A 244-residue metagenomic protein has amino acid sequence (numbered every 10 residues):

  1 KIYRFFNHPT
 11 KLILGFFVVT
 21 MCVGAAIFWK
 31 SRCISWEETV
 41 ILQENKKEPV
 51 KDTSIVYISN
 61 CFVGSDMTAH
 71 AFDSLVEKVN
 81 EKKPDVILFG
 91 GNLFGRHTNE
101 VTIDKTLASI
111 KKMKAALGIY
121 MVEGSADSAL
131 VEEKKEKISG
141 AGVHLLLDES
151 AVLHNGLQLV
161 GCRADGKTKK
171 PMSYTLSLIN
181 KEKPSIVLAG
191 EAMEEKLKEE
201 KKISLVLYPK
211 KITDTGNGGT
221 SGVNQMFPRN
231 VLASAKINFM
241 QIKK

Functional and structural regions predicted by a protein language model:
K1-S54: Acidic, histidine-bearing metal-coordination/catalytic regions of metal-dependent phosphoesterases
I2-P9, T68, N99-V101, E132-K134 (+3 more regions): Short, well-ordered secondary-structure micro-motifs
T39-I41, A151-L153, A235, M240: Generic detection of short hydrophobic beta-strand segments and adjacent strand-loop junctions
E44-E48, C61-S65, G95, S125-L207 (+1 more regions): Conserved catalytic scaffold of divalent metal-dependent phosphoesterases
K46-H144: Membrane-embedded segments
S74, D104, K169-Y174, N224 (+2 more regions): N-terminal post-signal-peptidase region of extra-cytosolic proteins
M193-K244: Conserved beta-sheet core of the metallophosphoesterase superfamily
